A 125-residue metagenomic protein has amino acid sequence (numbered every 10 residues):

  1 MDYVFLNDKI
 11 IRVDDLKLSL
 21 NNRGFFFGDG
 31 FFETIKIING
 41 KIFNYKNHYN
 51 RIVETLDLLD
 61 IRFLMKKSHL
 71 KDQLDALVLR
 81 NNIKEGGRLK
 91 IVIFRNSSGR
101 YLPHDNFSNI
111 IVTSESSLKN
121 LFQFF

Functional and structural regions predicted by a protein language model:
M1-F125: Conserved alpha/beta cores of soluble small-molecule-handling proteins
